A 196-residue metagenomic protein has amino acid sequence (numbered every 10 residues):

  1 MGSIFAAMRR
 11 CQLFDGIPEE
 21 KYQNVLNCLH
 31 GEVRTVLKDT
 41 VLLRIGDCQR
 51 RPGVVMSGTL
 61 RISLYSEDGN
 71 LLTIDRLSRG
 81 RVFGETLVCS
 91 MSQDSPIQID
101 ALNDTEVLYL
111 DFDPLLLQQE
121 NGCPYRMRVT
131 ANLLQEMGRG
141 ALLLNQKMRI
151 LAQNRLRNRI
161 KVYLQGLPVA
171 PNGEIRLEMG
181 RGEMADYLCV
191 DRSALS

Functional and structural regions predicted by a protein language model:
M1-K38, L87-S90: Cyclic nucleotide-binding regulatory module and flanking cytosolic helices
D39, R50-S63, R79-G80: Glycine- and acidic-residue-biased ligand/ion/polar-headgroup-sensing regions
V41-D47: Short phosphate-coordinating micro-motif centered on Lys-Gly-acidic
S63-G69: Cytochrome P450 core scaffold surrounding the K-helix E-X-X-R motif and the conserved "meander" helix-loop region
T73-L134: Cyclic-nucleotide recognition modules
L117-C123, L144, G166-I175: Basic, amphipathic alpha-helical hairpins
R128-R149: Long, low-complexity, charged/polar intrinsically disordered regions in eukaryotic proteins
N154-R159, Y163-S196: Phosphate-/nucleic-acid-contacting segments
